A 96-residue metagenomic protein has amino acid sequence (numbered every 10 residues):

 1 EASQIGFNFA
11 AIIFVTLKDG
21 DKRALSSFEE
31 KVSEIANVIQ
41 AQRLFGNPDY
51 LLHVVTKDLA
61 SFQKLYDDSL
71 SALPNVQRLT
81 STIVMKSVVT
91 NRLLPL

Functional and structural regions predicted by a protein language model:
E1-L96: A compositional/biophysical signature of low hydrophobicity enriched in polar/charged and small residues
